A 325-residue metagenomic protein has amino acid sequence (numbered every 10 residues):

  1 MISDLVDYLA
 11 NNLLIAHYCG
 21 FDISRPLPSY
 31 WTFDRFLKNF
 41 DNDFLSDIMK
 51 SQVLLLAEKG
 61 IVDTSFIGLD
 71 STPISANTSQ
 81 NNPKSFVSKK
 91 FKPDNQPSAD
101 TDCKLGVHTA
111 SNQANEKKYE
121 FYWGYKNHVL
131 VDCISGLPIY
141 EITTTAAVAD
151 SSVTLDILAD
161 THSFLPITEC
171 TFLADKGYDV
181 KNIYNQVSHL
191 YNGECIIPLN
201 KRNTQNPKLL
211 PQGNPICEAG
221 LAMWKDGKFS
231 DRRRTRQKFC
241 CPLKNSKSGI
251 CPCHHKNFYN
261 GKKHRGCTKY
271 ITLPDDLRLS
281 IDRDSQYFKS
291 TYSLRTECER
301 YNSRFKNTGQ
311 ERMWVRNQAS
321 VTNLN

Functional and structural regions predicted by a protein language model:
S3-F21, V53-L54: DNA-recognition alpha helix
D7, Y30-N192, P198-N200: Polybasic low-complexity intrinsically disordered regions
N11, H189, G193, S303 (+1 more regions): Short, well-ordered loop/turn and helix-capping segments at boundaries between secondary-structure elements and domains
N12-F36: Short, positively charged loop/turn segments that connect secondary-structure elements
L13-H17, F40-F44, C195, G309: A generic secondary-structure signal for well-formed alpha-helical elements
N185-N302: Helix-centered, glycine/charged polyanion-binding patches within enzymatic domains that contact phosphate-containing
F288-N325: Basic, amphipathic alpha-helical segments enriched in Lys/Arg and hydrophobic/aromatic residues
